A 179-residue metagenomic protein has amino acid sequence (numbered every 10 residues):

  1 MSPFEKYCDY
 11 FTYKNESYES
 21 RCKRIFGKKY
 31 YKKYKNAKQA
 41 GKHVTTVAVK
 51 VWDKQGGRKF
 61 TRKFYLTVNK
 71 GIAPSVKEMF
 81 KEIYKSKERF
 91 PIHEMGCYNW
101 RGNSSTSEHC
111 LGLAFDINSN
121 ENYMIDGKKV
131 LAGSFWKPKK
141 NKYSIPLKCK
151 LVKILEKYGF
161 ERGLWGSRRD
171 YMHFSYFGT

Functional and structural regions predicted by a protein language model:
M1-R24: N-terminal secretory targeting signals
S2, Y7-Y10, H43, A48 (+3 more regions): Surface-exposed, interaction-prone regions with an acidic/low-complexity signature
R21-M95: Active-site acidic/histidine clusters and adjacent loop/turn architecture that either coordinate catalytic ions
K38-K42, T106-L111, W165: Sterically constrained small-residue positions within well-ordered secondary structures of folded domains
T61-R62, R101-S105, H173-S175: Short, solvent-exposed polar/charged micro-motifs at secondary-structure junctions
K77-D116, E121-M124: Active-site-adjacent loop/helix surface patches within enzyme catalytic domains that shape the substrate-binding cleft
L111-T179: Catalytic cores and adjacent binding grooves of peptidoglycan-active enzymes
